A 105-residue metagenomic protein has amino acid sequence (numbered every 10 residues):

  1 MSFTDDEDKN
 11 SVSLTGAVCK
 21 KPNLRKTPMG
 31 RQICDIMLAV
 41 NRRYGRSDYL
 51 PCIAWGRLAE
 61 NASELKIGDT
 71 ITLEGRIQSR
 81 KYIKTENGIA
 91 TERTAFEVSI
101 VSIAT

Functional and structural regions predicted by a protein language model:
M1-T105: Single-stranded nucleic acid-binding surfaces, predominantly the OB-fold ssDNA-binding core
